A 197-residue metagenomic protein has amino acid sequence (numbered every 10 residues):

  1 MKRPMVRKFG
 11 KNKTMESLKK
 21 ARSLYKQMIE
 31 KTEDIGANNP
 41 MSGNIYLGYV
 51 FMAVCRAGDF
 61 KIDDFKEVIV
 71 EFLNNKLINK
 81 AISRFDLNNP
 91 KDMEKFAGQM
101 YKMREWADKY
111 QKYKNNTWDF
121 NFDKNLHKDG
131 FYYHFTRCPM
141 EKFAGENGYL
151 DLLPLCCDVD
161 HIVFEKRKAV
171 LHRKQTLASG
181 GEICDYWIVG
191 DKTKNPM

Functional and structural regions predicted by a protein language model:
M1-G58: N-terminal, charged low-complexity regulatory/assembly segments
F9-K13, G36-N38, K80-E94, V170: Charged/polar, low-hydrophobicity segments characteristic of intrinsically disordered regions and flexible loops
I45, Y49, V159, G181: Short, well-structured alpha-helical interface segments that form or flank functional binding sites
Y46-M52, R56-E146: Amphipathic interaction/junction segments at domain boundaries or subunit interfaces
D119-S179: Short, hydrophobic/π-rich interface segment
S179-W187: Beta-rich nucleic-acid/ligand-interaction surfaces
I188-T193: Short beta-strand-to-coil "C-cap" segments at the C-terminal boundary of structured domains/repeats, marking
N195-M197: Short, charged, solvent-exposed linker or helix-capping segments at domain edges/interfaces that act as flexible hinges
